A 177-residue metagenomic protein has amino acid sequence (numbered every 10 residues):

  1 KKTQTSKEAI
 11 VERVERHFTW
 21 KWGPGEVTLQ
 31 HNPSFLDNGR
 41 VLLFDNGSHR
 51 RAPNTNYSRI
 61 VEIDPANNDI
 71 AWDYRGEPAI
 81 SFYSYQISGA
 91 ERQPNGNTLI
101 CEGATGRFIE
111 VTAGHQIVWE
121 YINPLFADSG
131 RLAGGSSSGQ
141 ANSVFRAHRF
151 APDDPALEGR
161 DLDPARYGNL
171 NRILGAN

Functional and structural regions predicted by a protein language model:
K1-N177: Histidine-/acidic-rich catalytic cores in large beta-rich domains
